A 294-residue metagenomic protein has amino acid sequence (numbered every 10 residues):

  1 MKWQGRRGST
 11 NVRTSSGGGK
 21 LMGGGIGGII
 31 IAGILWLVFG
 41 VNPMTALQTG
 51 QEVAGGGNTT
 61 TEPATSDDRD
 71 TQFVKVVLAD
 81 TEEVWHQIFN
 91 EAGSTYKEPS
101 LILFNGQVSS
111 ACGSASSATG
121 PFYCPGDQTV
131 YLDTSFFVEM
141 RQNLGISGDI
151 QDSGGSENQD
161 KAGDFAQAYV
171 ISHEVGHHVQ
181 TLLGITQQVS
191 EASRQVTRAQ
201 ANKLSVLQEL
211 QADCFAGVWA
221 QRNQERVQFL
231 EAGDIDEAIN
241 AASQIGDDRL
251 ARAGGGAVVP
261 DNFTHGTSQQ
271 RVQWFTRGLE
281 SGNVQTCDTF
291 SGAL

Functional and structural regions predicted by a protein language model:
R6-K20, I26-T264, Q273, V284-L294: A Zn2+-metalloprotease active-site environment signal
F275-R277: Short, exposed beta-strand-loop hairpins at the edges of beta-sheets in extracellular/periplasmic proteins
